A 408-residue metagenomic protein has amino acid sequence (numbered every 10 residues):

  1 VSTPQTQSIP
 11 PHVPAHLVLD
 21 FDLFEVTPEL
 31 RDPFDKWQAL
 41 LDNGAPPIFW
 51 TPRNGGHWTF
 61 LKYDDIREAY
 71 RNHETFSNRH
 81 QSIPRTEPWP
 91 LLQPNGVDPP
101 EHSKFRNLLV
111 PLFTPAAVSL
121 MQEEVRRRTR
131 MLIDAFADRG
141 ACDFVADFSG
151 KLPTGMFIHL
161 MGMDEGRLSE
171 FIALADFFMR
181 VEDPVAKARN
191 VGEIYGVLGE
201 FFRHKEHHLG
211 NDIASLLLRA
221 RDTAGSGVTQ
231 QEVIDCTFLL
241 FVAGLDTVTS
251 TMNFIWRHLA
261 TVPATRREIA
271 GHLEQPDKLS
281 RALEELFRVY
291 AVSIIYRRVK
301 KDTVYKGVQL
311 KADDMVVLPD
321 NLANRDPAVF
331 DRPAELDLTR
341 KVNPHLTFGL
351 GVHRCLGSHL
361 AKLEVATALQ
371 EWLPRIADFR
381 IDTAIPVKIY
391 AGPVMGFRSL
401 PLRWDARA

Functional and structural regions predicted by a protein language model:
V1-A408: Cytochrome P450
